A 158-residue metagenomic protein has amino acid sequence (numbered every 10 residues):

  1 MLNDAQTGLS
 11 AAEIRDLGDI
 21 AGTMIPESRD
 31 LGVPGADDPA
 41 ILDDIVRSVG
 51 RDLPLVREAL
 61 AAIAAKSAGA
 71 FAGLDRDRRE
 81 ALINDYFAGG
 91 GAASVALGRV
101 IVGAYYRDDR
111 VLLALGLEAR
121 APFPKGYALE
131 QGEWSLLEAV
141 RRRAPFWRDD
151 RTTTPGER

Functional and structural regions predicted by a protein language model:
L2, R15, D19-T23, P39-R158: Mature-region segments of soluble proteins
D4-V33: Immediate post-signal-peptide N-terminus of mature secreted/exported proteins
G35-D37: Short glycine-rich, polar/acidic loop-and-turn segments at beta strand-coil junctions
